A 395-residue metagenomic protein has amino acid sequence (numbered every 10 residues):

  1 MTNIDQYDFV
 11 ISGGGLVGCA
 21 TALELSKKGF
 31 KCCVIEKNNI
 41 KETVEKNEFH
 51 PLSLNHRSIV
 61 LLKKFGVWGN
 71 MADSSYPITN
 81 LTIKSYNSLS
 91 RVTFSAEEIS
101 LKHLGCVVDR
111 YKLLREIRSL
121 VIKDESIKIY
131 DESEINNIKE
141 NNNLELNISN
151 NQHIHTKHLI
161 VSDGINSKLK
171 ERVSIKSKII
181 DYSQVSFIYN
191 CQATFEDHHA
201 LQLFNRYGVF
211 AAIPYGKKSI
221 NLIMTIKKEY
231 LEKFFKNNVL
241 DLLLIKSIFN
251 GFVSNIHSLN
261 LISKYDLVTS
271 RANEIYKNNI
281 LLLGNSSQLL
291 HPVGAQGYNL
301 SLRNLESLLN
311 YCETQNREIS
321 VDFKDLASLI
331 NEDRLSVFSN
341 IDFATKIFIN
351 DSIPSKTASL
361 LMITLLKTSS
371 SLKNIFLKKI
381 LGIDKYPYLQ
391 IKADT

Functional and structural regions predicted by a protein language model:
T2-G15, C33: Beta1/beta-strand and adjacent pyrophosphate-binding region of the FAD-binding site in flavoprotein oxidoreductases
I4-D5, V60-K64, S75-R172, I180-V185: Conserved N-terminal helical subregion
S12, S26-H50: Glycine-rich FAD pyrophosphate-binding loop
G18-C19: N-terminal Rossmann-fold NAD(P) dinucleotide-binding loop
E48-D73: N-terminal glycine-rich dinucleotide-binding loop that anchors FAD/FMN and/or NAD(P) in oxidoreductases
L62, Q152, H158-L159, G164-V253 (+1 more regions): Conserved FAD-binding catalytic core of PHBH/FMO-like flavoproteins
F235-E318: FAD/FMN-dependent oxidoreductases across multiple families
N310-T395: C-terminal helical "tail/cap" subdomain of flavin- and related membrane-associated enzymes
